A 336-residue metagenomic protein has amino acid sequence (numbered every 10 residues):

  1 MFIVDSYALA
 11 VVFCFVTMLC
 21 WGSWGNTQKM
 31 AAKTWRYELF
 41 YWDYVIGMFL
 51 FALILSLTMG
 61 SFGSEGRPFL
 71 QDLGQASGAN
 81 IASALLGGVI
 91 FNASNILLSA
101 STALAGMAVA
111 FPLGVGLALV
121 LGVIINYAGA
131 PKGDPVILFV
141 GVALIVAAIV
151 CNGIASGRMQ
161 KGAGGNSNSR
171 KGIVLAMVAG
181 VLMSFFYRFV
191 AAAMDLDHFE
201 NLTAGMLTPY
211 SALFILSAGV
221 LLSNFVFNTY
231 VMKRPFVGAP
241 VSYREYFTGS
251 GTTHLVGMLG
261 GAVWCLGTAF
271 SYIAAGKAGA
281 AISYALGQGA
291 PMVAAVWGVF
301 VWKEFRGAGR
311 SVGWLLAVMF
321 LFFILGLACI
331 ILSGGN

Functional and structural regions predicted by a protein language model:
M1-N336: Polytopic alpha-helical membrane proteins, predominantly small-molecule transporters/carriers
